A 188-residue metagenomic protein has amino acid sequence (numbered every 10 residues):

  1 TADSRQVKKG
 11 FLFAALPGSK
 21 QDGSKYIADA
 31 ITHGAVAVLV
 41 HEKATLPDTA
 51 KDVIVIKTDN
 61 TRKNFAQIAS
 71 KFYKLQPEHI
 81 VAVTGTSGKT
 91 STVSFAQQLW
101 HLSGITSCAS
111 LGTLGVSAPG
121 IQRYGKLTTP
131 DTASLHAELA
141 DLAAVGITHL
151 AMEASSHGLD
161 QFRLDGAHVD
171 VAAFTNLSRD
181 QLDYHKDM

Functional and structural regions predicted by a protein language model:
T1-Q67, K71: N-terminal leader/targeting and accessory segments in enzymes
N64-M188: Phosphate-binding loop of NTP-binding sites
